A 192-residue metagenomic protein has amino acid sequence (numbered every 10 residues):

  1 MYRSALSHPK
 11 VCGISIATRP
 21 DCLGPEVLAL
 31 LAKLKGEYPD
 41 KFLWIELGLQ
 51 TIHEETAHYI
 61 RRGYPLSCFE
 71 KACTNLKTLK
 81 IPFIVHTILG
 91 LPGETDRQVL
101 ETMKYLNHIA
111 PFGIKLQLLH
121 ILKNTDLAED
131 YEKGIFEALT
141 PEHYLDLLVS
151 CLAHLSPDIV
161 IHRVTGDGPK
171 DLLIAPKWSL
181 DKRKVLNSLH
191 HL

Functional and structural regions predicted by a protein language model:
M1, H8-G24, K41-C68, F112-K115: Core AdoMet radical
Y2-P9, A29-F42, T74-T78: Acidic (Asp/Glu)-rich catalytic clusters
S4-P9, S67-V85, I109, F136-D158: Alpha-helix-loop-beta-strand connector modules within alpha/beta enzyme cores
D21, G48, H53-E54, L76-Q98 (+3 more regions): Conserved strand-turn element in the central/C-terminal portion of the radical SAM core barrel that lines
E26-V27, H58-I60, D96, D126-L127 (+1 more regions): Short, well-ordered secondary-structure micro-motifs
V27-L31, P92-H108, L148: Catalytic cores of alpha/beta
L34, I52, A57-Y59, K71-T78: Glycine-rich phosphate/oxyanion-binding loops and their immediately adjacent helices within cytosolic catalytic domains
N107, G113, H120-L192: Auxiliary Fe-S-binding modules of radical SAM enzymes
